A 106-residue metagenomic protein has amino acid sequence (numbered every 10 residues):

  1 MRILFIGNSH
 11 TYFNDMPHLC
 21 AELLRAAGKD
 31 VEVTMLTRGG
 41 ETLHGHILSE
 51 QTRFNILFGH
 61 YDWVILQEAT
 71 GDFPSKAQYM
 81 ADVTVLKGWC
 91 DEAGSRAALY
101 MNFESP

Functional and structural regions predicted by a protein language model:
M1-L36, R53-L57: Serine-esterase "nucleophile elbow" of acetyl-processing enzymes
Y12, T42, P106: Flexible, glycine-rich phosphate/dinucleotide-binding loops and adjacent beta-alpha linkers at cofactor/substrate
M16, L48, Q78-D82: Residues at alpha-helix caps and immediate loop-helix transition turns in enzyme cores, especially N- and C-cap
T34-I47, P74: Acidic/histidine-rich helix-loop elements that form or flank divalent-metal/phosphate-binding sites at the catalytic
L43-L57: Charged, often glycine-rich, active-site loop that binds/positions anionic groups
R53-P106: Alpha-helical cap/lid subdomain in secreted, periplasmic, or secretory-pathway luminal O-acyl-processing enzymes
